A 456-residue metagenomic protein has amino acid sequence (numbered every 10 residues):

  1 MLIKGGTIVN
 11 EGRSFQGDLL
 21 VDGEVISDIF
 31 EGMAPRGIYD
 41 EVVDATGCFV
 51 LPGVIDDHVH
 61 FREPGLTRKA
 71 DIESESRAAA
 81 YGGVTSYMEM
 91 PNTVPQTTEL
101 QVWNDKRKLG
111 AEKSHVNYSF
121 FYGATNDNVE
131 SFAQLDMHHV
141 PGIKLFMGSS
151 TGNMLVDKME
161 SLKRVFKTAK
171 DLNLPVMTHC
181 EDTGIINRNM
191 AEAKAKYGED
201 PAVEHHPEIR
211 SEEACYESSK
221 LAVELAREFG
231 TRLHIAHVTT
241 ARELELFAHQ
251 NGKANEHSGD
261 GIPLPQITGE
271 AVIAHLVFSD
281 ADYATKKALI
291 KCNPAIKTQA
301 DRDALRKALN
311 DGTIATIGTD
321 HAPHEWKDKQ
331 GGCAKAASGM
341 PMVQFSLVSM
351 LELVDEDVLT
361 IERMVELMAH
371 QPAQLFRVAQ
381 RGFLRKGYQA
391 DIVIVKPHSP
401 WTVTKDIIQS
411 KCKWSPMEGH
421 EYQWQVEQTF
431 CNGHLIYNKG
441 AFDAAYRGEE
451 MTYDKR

Functional and structural regions predicted by a protein language model:
M1-L2, T7-P52: Histidine-rich, glycine-flanked metal-binding segment
G6, G332, K386-T452: C-terminal cap of metal-dependent C-N hydrolases
G6, L19, E24, G47 (+16 more regions): Divalent metal-coordination and catalytic microenvironments
C48-K113: Metal-associated gating/positioning segment near the N- to mid-region
K69-S76, N126-L135, L221: Short, acidic/polar
K108-A124: A glycine-rich helix N-cap at a beta->alpha junction
E130-I317: Histidine/acidic residue-rich metal-binding segments in metalloenzymes
D200-L221, L225-G230, L289, K307-I317 (+1 more regions): His/Asp/Glu-enriched, well-ordered alpha-helical/loop segment that forms or immediately abuts the divalent-metal
